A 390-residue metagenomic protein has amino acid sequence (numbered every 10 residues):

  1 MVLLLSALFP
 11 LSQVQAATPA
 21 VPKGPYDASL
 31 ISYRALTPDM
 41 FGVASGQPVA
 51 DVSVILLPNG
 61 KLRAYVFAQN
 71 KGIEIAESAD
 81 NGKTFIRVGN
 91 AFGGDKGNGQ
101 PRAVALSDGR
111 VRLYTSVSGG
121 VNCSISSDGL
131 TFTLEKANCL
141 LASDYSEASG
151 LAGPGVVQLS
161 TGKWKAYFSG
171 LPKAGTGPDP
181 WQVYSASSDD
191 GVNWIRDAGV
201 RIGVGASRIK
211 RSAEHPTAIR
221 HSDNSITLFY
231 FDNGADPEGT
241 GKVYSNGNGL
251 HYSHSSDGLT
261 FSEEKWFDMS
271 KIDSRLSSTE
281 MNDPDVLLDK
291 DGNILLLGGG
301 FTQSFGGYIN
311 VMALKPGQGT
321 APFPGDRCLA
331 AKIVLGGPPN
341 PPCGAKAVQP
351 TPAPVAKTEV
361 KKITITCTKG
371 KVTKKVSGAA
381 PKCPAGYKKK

Functional and structural regions predicted by a protein language model:
M1-A16: Secretory targeting and sorting signals
Q15-A17, K332-K390: Polybasic, low-complexity, intrinsically disordered segments
A17-P342: Carbohydrate-active catalytic/glycan-binding domains of CAZyme proteins, especially the secreted or lumenal ectodomains
